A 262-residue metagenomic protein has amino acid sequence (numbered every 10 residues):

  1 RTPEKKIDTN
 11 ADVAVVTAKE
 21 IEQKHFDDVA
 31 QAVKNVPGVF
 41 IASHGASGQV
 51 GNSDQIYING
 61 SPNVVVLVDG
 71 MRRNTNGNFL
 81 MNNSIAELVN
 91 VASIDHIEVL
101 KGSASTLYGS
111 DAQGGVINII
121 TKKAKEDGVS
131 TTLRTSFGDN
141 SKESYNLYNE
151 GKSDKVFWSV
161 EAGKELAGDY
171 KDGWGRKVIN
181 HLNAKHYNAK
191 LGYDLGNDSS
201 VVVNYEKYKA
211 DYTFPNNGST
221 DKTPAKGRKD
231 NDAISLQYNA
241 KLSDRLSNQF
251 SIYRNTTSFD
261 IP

Functional and structural regions predicted by a protein language model:
R1-E22, A30, S61-N63: Short, acidic, small-residue-rich periplasmic hinge/interaction motif at the N-terminus of Gram-negative outer-membrane
I21, V33, I94-E98, I117-I119 (+1 more regions): Non-catalytic regulatory/gating segments with a bias toward low-complexity or hydrophobic composition
V29-A32, D54-Y57, L67, S84-E87 (+3 more regions): N-terminal periplasmic accessory domains that precede and gate Gram-negative outer-membrane beta-barrel machines
A30, K34-R72: Extracytoplasmic beta-strand/coil segments of soluble accessory domains associated with Gram-negative outer-membrane
Q55, N83, V116, S130-T132 (+5 more regions): Membrane-embedded beta-strand positions in outer-membrane beta-barrel channels/transporters
Q55, R72-K101: Short acidic/polar hinge/loop motifs at secondary-structure boundaries that mediate gating or recognition
N118, E126-G128, R134, Y148-K229 (+1 more regions): Periplasmic-side early beta-strands and strand-to-turn transitions of outer-membrane beta-barrels
R228-S235, N239-P262: Replace "related TpsB outer-membrane translocases also match" with "some related outer-membrane beta-barrels such as
